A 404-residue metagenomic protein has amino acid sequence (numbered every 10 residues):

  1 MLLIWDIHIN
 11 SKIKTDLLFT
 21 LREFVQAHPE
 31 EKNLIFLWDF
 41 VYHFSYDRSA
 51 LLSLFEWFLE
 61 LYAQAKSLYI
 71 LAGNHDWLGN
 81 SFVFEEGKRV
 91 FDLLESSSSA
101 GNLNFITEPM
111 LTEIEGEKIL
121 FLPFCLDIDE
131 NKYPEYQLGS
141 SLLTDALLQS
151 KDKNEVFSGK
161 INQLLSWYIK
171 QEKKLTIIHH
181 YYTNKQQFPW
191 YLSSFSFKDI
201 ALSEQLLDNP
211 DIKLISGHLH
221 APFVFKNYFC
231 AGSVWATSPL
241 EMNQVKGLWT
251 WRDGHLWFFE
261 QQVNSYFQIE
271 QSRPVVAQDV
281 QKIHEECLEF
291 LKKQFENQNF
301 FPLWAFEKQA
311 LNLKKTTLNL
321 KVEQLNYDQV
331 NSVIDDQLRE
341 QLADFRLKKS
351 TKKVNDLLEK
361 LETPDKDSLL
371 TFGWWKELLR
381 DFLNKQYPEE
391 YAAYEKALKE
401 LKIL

Functional and structural regions predicted by a protein language model:
M1-A65, K160, L164, I169 (+1 more regions): N-terminal active-site segment of His-dependent metallophosphoesterases
L3-W5, I35-D39, Y69-N74, N104-P109 (+3 more regions): Active-site neighborhood of phospho(di)ester-bond hydrolases with catalytic His/Asp-centered motifs
W5-S11, E31-S49, S67-F82, L175 (+1 more regions): Active-site neighborhood of divalent metal-dependent phosphoester/pyrophosphate hydrolases
K12-D16, F40-F58, A72-S96, F225-N227 (+1 more regions): Metal-dependent catalytic neighborhoods of phosphoester/phosphodiester hydrolases
D76-W77, S81-I200: Conserved catalytic scaffold of divalent metal-dependent phosphoesterases
E117-I119, Y191-L192, K226-V234, L256 (+1 more regions): Active-site regions of enzymes building and remodeling cell-envelope glycoconjugates
P189-D253: Conserved beta-sheet core of the metallophosphoesterase superfamily
D253-L404: Accessory, non-catalytic peripheral segments of nucleic-acid enzymes
